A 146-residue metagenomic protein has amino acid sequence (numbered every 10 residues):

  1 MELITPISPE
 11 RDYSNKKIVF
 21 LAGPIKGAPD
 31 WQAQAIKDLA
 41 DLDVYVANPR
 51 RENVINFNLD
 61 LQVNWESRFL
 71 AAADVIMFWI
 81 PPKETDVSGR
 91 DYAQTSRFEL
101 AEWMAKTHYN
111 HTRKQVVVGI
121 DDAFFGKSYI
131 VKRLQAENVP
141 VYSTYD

Functional and structural regions predicted by a protein language model:
M1-D146: Conserved catalytic or regulatory cores that recognize and/or transform ribose-phosphate-containing ligands
